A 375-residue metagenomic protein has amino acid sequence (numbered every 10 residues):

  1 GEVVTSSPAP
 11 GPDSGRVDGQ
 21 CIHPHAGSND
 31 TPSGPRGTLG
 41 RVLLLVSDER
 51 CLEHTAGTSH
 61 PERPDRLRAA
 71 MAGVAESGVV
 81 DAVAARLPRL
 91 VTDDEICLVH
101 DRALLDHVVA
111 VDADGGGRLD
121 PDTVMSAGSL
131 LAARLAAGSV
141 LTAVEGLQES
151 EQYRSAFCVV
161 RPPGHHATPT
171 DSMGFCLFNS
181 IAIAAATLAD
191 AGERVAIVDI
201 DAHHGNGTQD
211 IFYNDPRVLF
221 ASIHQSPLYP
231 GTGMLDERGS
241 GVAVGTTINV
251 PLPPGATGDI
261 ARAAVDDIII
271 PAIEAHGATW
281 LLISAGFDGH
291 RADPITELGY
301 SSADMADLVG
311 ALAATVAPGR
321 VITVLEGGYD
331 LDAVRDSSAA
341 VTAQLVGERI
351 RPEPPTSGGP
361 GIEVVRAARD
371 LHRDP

Functional and structural regions predicted by a protein language model:
G1-R16: Extreme N-terminal basic, low-complexity initiation segments that serve as generic localization/processing leaders
D13, H25, G37-T38: Short, positively charged and aromatic/hydrophobic N-terminal segments
G37-L45, H107-P375: A general "terminal functional-core" signal
L39-E95: N-terminal low-complexity, Ser/Thr- and acidic-residue-enriched intrinsically disordered segments
G78-D81, A103, E151, D190: Short glycine-centered helix-capping/turn motifs at secondary-structure transition points
R89-A113: Charged, often glycine-rich, active-site loop that binds/positions anionic groups
